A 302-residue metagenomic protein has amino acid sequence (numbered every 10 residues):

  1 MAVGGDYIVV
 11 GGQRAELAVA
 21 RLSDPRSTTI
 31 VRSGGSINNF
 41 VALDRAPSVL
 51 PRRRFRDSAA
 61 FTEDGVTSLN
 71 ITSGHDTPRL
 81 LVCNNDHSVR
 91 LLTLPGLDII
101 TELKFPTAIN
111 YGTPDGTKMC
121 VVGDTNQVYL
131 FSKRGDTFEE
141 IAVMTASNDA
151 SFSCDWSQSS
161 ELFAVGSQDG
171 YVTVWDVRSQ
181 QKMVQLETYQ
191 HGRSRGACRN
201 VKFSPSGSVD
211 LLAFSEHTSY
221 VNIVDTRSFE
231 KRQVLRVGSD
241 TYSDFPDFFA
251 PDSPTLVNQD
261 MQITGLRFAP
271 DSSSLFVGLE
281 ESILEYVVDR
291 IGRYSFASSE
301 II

Functional and structural regions predicted by a protein language model:
M1, G35-S73, K104-P114, N148-D155 (+3 more regions): Canonical WD40 repeat/beta-propeller blade segments in eukaryotic WD-repeat proteins
M1-V10: General structural concept
G5, D76-T77, D115-G116, S160 (+2 more regions): Conserved loop/turn motif of beta-propeller repeat scaffolds
G12-Q13, N84-N85, G123-D124, S167 (+2 more regions): Structural signature of WD-repeat beta-propellers
E16-I30, G34, A46-R56, D86-P106 (+5 more regions): Per-blade loop-tip surfaces of WD-repeat and WD-like beta-propellers in eukaryotic adaptors/scaffolds
T255-N258: Extended, low-complexity, charged intrinsically disordered regions
G265-I302: Blade-level signature of beta-propeller repeat domains, shared across WD40, Kelch, NHL, RCC1 and BNR/Asp-box propellers
